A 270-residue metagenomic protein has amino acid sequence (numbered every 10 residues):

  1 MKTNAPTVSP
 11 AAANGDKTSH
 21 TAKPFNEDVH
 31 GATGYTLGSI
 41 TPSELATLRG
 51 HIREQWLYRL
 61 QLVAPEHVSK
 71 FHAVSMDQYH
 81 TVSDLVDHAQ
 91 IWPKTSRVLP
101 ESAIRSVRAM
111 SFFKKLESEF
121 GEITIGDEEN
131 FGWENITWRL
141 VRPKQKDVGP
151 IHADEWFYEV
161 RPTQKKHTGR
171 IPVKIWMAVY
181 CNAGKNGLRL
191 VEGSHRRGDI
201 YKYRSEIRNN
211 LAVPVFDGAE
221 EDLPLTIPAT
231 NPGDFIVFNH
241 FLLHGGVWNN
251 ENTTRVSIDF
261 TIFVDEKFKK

Functional and structural regions predicted by a protein language model:
M1-T124: N-terminal auxiliary "cap/dimerization" subdomain that precedes the catalytic jelly-roll/cupin core of mononuclear
T36-S39, G126-T137, A178, G187-V191 (+3 more regions): A structural signal for short, well-ordered beta-strand segments and their strand-loop junctions that often border
P100-A103, E221-P224, G246-V247: Active-site rim elements
A103-S106, A229, N249: Exposed beta-sheet edge/beta-hairpin loop segments within beta-rich domains
K115-G187: Conserved double-stranded beta-helix
P143, W156, Y180-G184, H195-R196 (+2 more regions): Short, solvent-exposed loop/turn segments at secondary-structure junctions
A183-L243: Double-stranded beta-helix
F235-V237, L242-K270: Non-heme Fe(II)/2-oxoglutarate
